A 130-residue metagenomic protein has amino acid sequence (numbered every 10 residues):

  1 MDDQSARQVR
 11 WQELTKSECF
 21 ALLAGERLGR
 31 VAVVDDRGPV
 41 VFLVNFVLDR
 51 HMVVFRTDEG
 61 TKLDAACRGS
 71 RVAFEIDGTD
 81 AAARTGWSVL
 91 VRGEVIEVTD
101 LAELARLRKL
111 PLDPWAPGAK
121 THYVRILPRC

Functional and structural regions predicted by a protein language model:
M1-A24: Extreme N-terminal tail/first-helix region
M1-S5, L43-L48, I76-A83: N-terminal short leaders/motifs
T15-E18, P39-F42, E59-T61, L110-L112: A generic local structural motif
E26-D58: Short beta-strand segments
H51-M52, S70, R129: Beta-strand-connecting loop/turn residues
E59-H122: Short, structured beta-strand-loop surface elements
V124-C130: Charged phosphate-binding loop/patch that engages nucleotide di/tri-phosphates or the phosphate backbone of nucleic
